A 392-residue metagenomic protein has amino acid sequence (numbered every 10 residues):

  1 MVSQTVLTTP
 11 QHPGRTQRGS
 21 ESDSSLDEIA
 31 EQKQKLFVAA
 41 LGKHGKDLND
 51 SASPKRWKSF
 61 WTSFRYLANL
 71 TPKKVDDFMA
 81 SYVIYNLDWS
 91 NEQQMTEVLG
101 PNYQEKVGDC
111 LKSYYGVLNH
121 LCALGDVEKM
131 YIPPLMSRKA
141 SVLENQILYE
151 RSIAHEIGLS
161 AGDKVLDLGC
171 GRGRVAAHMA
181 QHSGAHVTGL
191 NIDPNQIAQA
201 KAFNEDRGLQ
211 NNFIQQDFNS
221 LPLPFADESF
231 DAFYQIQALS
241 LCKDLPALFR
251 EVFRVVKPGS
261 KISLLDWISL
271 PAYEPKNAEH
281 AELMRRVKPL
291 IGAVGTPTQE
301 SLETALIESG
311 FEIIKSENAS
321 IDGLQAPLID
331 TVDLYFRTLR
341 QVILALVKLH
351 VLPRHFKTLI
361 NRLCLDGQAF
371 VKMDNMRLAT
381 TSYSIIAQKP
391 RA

Functional and structural regions predicted by a protein language model:
D23, D27-L124: N-terminal auxiliary segments of SAM/dcSAM-dependent transferases
T96-Y103, D109-G158: Class I SAM-dependent transferase core
R172-S183: Conserved SAM-binding loop of SAM-dependent methyltransferases across substrates and taxa, primarily the Class I
A200-K201: Conserved SAM-binding loop
R207-L223: Conserved SAM-binding strand-loop segment of SAM-dependent methyltransferases
S220-A232: A short acidic, Gly/Pro-enriched loop at the edge of an enzyme's catalytic core that lines a small-molecule cofactor
P246-K261: A short glycine-rich, Lys/Arg-flanked "PGG" loop and its adjoining helix->strand segment in the class I
K276-N277, L283-A379, P390-R391: Substrate-binding/catalytic lobe of Class I Rossmann-like enzymes that use SAM or dcSAM, i.e., the mid-to-C-terminal
